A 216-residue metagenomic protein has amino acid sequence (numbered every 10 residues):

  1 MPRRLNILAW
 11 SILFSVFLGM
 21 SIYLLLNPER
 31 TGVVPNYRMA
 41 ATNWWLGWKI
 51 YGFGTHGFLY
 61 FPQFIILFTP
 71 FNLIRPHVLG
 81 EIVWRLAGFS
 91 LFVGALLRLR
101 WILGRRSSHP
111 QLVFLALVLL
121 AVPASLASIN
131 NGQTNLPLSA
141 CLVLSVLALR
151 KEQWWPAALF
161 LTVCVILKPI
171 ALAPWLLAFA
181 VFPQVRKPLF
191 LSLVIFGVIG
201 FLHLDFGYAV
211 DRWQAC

Functional and structural regions predicted by a protein language model:
M1-P156, A180-C216: Primarily membrane-embedded glycan-assembly and transfer machineries that use lipid-linked glycans
W155-P169, A173-A180: Membrane-interface alpha helices of multi-pass inner-membrane proteins
